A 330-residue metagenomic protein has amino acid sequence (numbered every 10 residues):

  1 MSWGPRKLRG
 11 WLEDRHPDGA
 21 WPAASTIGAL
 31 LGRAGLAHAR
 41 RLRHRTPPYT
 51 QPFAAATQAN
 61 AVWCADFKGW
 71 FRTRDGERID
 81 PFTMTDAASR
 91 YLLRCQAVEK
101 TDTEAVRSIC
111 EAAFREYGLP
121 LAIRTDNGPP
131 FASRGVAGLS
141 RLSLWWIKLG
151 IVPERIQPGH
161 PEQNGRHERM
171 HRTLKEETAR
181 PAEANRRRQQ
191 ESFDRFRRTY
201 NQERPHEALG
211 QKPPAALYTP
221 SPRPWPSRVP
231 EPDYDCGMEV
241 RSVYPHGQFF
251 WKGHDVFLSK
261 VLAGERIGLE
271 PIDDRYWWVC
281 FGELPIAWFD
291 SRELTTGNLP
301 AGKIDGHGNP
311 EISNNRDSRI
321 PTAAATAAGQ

Functional and structural regions predicted by a protein language model:
M1-C64, W70, S140-S143, P213-P222: Basic, flexible linker segments flanking DNA-binding modules in nucleic acid-interacting mobile-element proteins
M1-K7, R15, F67, R188-R195 (+2 more regions): Intrinsically disordered, low-complexity proline-rich regions
D18-W21, Q58-T83, A87-T199, W288-F289 (+3 more regions): RNase H-like DDE/DDD metal-dependent nuclease/strand-transfer catalytic core used by mobile genetic elements
R41, R124, I156, G210-Q211: Residue-level detector of family-conserved "landmark" positions at structurally sensitive sites
A54-A56, T73, A112, M238 (+2 more regions): Residues embedded in well-ordered secondary-structure elements
N201-Q330: C-terminal, beta-rich DNA-binding module of retroviral/retroelements integrases
